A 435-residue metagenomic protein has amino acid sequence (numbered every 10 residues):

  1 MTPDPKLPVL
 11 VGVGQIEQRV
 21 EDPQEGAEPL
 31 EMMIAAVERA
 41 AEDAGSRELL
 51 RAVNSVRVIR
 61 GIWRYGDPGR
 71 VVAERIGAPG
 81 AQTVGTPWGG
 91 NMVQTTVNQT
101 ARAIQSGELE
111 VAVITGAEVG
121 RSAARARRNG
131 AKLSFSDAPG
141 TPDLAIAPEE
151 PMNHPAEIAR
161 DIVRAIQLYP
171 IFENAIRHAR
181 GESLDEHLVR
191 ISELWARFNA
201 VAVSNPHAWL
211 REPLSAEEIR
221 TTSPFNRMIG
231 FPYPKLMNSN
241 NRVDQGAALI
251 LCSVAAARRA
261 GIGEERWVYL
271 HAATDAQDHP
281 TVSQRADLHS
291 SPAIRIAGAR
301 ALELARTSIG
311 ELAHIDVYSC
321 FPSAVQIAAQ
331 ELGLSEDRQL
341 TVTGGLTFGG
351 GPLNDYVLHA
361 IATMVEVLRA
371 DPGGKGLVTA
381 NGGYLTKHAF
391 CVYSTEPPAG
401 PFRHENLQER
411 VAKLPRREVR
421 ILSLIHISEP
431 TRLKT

Functional and structural regions predicted by a protein language model:
T2-P3, G12-Q18, D22-L50, V58-V72: N-terminal cofactor/phosphate-binding cores enriched in small/glycine residues, especially glycine-rich loops such as
P29-R47, P68, Q99, S253 (+2 more regions): Short, well-ordered amphipathic alpha-helical segments that serve as non-catalytic structural scaffolds within diverse
L49-I59, T83-P87, V113-A117, E186-E193 (+5 more regions): Beta-strand segments within the central parallel beta-sheet cores of soluble alpha/beta enzyme folds
R60-V111, T115-H154, A159-I162, I166 (+6 more regions): Conserved catalytic cysteine-centered active-site region of acyl-thioester-dependent Claisen-condensing enzymes
W88-E118, V163-S204, L249-A255, E303-T307 (+2 more regions): Active-site-proximal alpha-helical scaffold in enzymes
L184-A248, C252: Polyampholytic, low-complexity intrinsically disordered segments
Q245-W267: Channel- or pocket-lining gating/hinge segments that regulate access to a cavity or pore
I425-H426, L433-T435: Single conserved hydrophobic/aromatic residue that forms the stacking wall/gate of nucleotide- or nucleobase-binding
